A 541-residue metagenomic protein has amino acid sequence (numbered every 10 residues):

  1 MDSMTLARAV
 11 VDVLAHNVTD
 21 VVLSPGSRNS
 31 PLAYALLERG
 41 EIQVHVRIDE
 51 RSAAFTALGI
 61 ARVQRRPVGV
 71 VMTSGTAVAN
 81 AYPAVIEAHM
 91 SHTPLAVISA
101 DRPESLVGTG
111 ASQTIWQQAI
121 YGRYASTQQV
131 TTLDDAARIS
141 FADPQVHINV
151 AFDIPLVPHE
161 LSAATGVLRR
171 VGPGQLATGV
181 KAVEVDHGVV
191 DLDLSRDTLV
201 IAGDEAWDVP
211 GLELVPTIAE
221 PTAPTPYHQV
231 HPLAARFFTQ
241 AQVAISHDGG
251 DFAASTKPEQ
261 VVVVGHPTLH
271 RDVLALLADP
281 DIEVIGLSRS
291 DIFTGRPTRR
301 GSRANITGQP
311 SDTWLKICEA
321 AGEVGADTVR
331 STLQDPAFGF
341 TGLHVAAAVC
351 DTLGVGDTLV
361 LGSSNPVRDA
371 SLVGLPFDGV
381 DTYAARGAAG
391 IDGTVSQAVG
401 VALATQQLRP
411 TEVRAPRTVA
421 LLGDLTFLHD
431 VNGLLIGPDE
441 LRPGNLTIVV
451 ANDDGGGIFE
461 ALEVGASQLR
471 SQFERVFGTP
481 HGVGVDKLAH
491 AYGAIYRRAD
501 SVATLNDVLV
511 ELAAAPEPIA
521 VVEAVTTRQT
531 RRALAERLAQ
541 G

Functional and structural regions predicted by a protein language model:
M1-D2, V264-T268, D272-N365, D486 (+3 more regions): Phosphate/pyrophosphate-binding active-site segments
D2-V71, A79, V373: N-terminal cofactor/phosphate-binding cores enriched in small/glycine residues, especially glycine-rich loops such as
L6-V11, S24-R28, L32-A33, A321-A415: Active-site diphosphate/adenylate-binding microenvironment
D20-V22, Q43-V44, V63-S99, P258-G265 (+2 more regions): A short, small-residue-rich loop immediately preceding and capping a beta-strand
L58, R62, T73-S74, N80 (+6 more regions): Glycine-rich, anion-gripping cofactor-binding loops and their flanking helix/strand elements in enzyme active sites
E87-A88, I98, E104-Q118, G374-G541: Thiamine diphosphate
S91, S99-P173: Internal gly/pro-rich beta-alpha loop/helix module that stabilizes soluble enzyme cofactors or their anionic handles
A119, H147-V185, V510-G541: Glycine/aspartate-rich loop-and-adjacent alpha/beta segment that forms the canonical ThDP
